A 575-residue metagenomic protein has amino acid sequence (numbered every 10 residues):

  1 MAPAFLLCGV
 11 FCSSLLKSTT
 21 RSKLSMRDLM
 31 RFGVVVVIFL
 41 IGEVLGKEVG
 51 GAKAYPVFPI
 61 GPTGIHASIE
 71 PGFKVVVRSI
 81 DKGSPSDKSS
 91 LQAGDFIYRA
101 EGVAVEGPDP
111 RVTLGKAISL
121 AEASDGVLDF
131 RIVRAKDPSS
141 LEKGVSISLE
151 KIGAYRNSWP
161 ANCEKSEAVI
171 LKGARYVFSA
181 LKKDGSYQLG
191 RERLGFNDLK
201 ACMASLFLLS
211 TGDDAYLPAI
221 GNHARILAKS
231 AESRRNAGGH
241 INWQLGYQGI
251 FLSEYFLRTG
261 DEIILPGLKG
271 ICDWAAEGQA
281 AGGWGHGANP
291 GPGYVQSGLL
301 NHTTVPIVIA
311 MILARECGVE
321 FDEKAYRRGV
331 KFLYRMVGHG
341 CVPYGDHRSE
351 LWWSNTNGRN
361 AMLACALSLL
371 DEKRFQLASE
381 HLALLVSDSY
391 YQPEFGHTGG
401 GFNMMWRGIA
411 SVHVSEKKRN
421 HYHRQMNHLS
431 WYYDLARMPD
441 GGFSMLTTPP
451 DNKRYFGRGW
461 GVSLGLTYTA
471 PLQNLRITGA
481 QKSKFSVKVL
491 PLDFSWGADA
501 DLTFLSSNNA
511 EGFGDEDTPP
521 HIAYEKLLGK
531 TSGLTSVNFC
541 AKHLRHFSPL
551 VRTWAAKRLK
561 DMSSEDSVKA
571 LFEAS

Functional and structural regions predicted by a protein language model:
L45-S79, E142-Y155: PDZ/PDZ-like peptide-tail recognition elements
I60-R99, V103-E106: PDZ/PDZ-like domain segments forming the peptide/carboxylate-binding groove, activating on the N-terminal beta-strands
G64, P108, D129-R131, A135-Y176: C-terminal, low-ordered peptide segments at domain boundaries
A93, R99-R131: PDZ domains, with a preference for the canonical peptide-binding region formed by the helix
Y155-S158, K373-L384, A410-V537: Terminal, non-catalytic domain-edge segments
V169-S186, P218-R235, P266-G285, A325-P343 (+3 more regions): Long, well-ordered core segments of solenoidal/helical folds
A174, L217, A224, C272 (+2 more regions): Amphipathic alpha-helical scaffolding segments comprising HEAT/armadillo-like alpha-solenoid repeats
C202-S210, H413, T518-S532, K542 (+2 more regions): Structural detector for internal amphipathic alpha-helices that build alpha-solenoid repeat scaffolds
